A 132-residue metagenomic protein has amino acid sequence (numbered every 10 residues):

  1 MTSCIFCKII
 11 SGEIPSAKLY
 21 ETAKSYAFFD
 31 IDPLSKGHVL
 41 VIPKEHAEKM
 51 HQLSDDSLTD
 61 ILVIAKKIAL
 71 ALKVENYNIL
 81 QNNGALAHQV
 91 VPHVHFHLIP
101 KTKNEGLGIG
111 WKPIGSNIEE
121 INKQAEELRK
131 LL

Functional and structural regions predicted by a protein language model:
M1-L132: HIT superfamily nucleotide-processing domains
